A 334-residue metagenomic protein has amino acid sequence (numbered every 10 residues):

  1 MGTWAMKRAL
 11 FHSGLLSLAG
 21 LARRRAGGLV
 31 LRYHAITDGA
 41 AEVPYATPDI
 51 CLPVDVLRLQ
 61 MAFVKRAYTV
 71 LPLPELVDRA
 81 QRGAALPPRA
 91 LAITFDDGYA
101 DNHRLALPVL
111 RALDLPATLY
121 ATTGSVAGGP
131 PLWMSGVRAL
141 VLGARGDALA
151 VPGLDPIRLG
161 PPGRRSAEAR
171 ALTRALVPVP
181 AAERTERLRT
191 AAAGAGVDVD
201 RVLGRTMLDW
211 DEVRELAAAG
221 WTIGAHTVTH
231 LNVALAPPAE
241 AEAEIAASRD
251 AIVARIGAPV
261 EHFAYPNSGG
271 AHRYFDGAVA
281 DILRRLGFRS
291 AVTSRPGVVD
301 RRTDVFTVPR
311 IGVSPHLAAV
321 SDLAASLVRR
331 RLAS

Functional and structural regions predicted by a protein language model:
M1-T94, D101, L132-V151, L231 (+1 more regions): C-terminal active-site subregion of NodB/CE4 polysaccharide deacetylases
L15, G20, A41-P48, A121 (+9 more regions): Generic preference for well-ordered secondary structure
L21-G28, R32, G129-A219: Extended, charge-rich helix/loop segments that form flexible, surface "patches" used to engage negatively charged
Q60, A106, D209-E212, V279: Residues within well-ordered alpha-helices
L86-P87, Y99, R104-Y120, A171-V199 (+4 more regions): CE4/NodB-like, metal-dependent polysaccharide N-deacetylase domain that modifies extracellular/periplasmic N-acetylated
I93-L142: Gly/lys/ser-thr-rich phosphate-binding loops in alpha/beta enzymes that coordinate phosphoanhydride or phosphate groups
L113-V126, P162-A175, H272-A278, D300-P315: Short secondary-structure transition/capping segments
V126, T229-N232: Short, catalytically relevant binding-site loops at active-site mouths
